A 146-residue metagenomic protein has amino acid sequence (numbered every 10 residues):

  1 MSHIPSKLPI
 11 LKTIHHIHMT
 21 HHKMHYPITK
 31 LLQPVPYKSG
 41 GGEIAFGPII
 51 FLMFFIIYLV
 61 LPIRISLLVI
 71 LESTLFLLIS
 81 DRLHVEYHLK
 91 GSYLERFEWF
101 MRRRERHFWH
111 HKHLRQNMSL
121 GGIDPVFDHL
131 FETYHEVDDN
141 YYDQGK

Functional and structural regions predicted by a protein language model:
M1-K146: Membrane-embedded catalytic scaffold of the fatty acid hydroxylase/desaturase
